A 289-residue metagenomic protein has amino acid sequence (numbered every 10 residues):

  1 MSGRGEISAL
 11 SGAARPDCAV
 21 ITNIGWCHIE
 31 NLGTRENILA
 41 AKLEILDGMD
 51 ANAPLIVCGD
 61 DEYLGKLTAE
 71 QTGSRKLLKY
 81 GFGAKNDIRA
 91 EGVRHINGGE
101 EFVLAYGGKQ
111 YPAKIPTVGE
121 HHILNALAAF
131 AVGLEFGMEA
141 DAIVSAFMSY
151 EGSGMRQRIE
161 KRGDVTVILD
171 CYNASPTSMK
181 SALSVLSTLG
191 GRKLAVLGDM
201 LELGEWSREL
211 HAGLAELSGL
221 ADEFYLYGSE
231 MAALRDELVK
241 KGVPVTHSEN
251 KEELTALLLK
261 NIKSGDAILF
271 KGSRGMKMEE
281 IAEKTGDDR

Functional and structural regions predicted by a protein language model:
M1, I7, S11: Conserved nucleotide-sensing/catalytic segment adjacent to the nucleotide-binding pocket in NTP-handling enzymes
M1-G3, V167-N173: Switch II (G3) loop of P-loop NTPases
S11, D17-T166, G191, E216-E223 (+1 more regions): Acidic, Mg2+-coordinating active-site environments of NTP-dependent enzymes
G12, L254-N261: Short amphipathic alpha-helix with an adjacent loop that forms part of the alpha/beta core around
W26-L32, I168, L201-E205, F270: A short acidic, helix-capping loop that chelates divalent metal ions and anchors anionic groups
S153, C171-V243, S273: Active-site beta-alpha connecting loops in nucleotide-dependent enzymes
G154-R156, G275, E279-I281: ATP-dependent carboxylate/acyl-activation modules
V245-L254: Short acidic-hydrophobic, aromatic-tinged amphipathic segments that line or gate anion-handling sites
